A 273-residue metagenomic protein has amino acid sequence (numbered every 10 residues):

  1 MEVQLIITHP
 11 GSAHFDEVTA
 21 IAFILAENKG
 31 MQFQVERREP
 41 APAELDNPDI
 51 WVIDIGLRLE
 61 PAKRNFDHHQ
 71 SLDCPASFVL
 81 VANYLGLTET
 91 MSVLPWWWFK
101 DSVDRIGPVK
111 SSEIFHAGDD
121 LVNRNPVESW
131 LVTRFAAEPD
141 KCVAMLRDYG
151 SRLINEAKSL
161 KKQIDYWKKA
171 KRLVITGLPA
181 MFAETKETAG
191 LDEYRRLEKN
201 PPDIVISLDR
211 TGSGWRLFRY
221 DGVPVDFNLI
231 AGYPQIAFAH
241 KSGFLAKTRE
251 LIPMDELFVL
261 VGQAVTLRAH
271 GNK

Functional and structural regions predicted by a protein language model:
M1-I6: Extreme N-terminal starter segment of soluble prokaryotic enzymes
T8-G11, F15-A22, R38, L45-D49 (+2 more regions): C-terminal accessory domains and tails appended to enzymatic cores
E17-E27, S77-L85: Buried hydrophobic packing segments
A26-F33, L87-S92: Secondary-structure boundary elements
G30-A43: A short beta-strand-loop structural module common to alpha/beta enzyme folds
P48-W130: A basic- and aromatic-enriched beta-loop-alpha substructure that forms the phosphate/nucleotide- and DNA/RNA-contacting
